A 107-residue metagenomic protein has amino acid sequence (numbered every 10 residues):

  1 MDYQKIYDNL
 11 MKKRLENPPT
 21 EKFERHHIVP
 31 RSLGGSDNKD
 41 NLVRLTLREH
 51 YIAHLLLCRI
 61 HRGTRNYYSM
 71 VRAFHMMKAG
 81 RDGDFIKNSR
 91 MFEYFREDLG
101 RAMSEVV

Functional and structural regions predicted by a protein language model:
M1-F23, A53: Short cysteine-rich loop/turn motifs with clustered Cys
Y3-M11, M70-F74, M91, F95 (+1 more regions): Generic structural signal of hydrophobic/aromatic residues within well-ordered alpha-helices of folded domains
Q4, D8, I28-P30, L47: N-terminal cysteine/histidine-rich coordination modules
R14-L45: Histidine-centered nuclease catalytic patch
F23, I28, H54-L55, T64-G83 (+1 more regions): Arg/Lys-rich, low-complexity, intrinsically disordered basic segments
L42-N66: Short Cys/His-centered divalent metal-binding micro-motifs
K78-V107: Secondary-structure boundary/linker elements at domain or insertion junctions
